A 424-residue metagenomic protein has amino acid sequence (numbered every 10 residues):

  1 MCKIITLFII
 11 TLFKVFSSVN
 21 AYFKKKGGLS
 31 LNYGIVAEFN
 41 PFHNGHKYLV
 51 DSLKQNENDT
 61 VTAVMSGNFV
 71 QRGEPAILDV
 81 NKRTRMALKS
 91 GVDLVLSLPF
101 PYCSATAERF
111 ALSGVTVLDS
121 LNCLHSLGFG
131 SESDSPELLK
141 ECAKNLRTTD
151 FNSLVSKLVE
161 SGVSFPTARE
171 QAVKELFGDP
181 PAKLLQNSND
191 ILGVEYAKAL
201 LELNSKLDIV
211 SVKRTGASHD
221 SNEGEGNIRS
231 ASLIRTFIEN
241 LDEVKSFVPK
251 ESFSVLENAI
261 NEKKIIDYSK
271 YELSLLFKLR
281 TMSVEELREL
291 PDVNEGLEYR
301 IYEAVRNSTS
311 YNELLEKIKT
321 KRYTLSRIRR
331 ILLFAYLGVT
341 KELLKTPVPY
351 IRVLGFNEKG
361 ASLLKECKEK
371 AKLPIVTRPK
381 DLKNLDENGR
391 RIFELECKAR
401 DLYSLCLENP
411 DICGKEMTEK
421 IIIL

Functional and structural regions predicted by a protein language model:
L7-S30: Short, Lys/Arg-enriched N-terminal segments with co-localized hydrophobic residues within the first ~10-30 amino acids
A21, K25, I77-D79, A143-L146 (+1 more regions): Short secondary-structure boundary/capping segments
S30-R83: N-terminal catalytic cores of NTP/NDP-binding nucleotidyl/phosphoryl-transfer enzymes
K54-Q55, L88-K89, T116-S120: Short, surface-exposed basic-aromatic patches at helix termini and helix-loop junctions that form
E57-D59, V92, C123-L124: Short, high-confidence coil segments that cap the C-terminus of an alpha-helix and link into the following beta-strand
K89-P99: A glycine-rich helix N-cap at a beta->alpha junction
S97-L424: Active-site cores that bind ATP or allylic diphosphates and position pyrophosphate for catalysis
